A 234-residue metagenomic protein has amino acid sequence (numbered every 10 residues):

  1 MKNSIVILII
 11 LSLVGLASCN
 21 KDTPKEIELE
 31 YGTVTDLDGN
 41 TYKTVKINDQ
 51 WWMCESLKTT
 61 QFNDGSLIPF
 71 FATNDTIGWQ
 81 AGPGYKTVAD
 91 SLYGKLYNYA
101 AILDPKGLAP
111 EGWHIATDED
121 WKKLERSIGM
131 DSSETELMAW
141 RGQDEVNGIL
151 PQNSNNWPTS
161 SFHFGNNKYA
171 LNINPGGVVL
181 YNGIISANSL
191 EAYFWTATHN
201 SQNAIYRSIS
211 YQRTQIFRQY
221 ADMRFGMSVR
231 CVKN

Functional and structural regions predicted by a protein language model:
M1-I5, N20-K21: Positively charged n-region of N-terminal signal peptides that target proteins for export
V6-L13: Hydrophobic helical h-region of N-terminal Sec-dependent signal peptides in bacterial secretory/periplasmic proteins
G15-S18: C-terminal motif of bacterial Sec signal peptides marking the signal peptidase cleavage site
K21-N234: Conserved positions within compact, well-structured domain cores
